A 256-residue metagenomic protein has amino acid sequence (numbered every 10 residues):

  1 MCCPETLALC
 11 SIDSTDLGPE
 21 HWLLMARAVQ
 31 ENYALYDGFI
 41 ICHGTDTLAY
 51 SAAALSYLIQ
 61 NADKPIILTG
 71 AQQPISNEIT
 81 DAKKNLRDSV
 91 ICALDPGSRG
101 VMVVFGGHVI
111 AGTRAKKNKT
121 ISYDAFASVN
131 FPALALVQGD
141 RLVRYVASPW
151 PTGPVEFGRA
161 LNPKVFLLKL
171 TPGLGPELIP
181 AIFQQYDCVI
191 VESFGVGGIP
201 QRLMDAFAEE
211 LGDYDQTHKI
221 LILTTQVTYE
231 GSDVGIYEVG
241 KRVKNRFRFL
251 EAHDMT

Functional and structural regions predicted by a protein language model:
M1, A111-L203: Accessory alpha-helical/coil subdomains and C-terminal extensions that flank or cap enzyme catalytic cores
M1-E31, Y229: ATP/NTP phosphate-donor binding region
H21, A82-N85, R202-E209: Charged helix-capping and loop-helix junction motifs
I41-H43, I67-G70, M102-G106, K169 (+2 more regions): Short beta-strand segments
C42-K64, Q201-E209: Short Gly/Thr/Asp-enriched flexible loops that form oxyanion-binding sites at enzyme active sites
A52-K84, V90-P96, D213-T225: Short, acidic/small-residue loops that bind anionic groups at enzyme active sites
L68-Q138: Internal gly/pro-rich beta-alpha loop/helix module that stabilizes soluble enzyme cofactors or their anionic handles
V196-T256: C-terminal non-catalytic interaction/assembly regions of soluble proteins
